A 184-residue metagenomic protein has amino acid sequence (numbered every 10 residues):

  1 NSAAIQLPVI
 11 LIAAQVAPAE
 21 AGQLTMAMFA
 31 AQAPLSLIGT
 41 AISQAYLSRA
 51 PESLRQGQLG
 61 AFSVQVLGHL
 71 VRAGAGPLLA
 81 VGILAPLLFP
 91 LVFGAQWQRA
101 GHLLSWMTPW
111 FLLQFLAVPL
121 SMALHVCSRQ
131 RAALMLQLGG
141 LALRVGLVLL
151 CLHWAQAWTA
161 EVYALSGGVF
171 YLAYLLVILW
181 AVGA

Functional and structural regions predicted by a protein language model:
L11-Q32, Q98-G101: Interfacial/gating helices of multi-pass transporter permease domains
Q15-P18, S53, V126-C127, H153-A157: Helix-loop interface residues and adjacent transmembrane-helix termini in multi-pass membrane transporters, primarily
T25-M28, L70, L104-M107, F111 (+2 more regions): Residue-level recognition of transmembrane alpha-helices in multi-pass small-molecule transporters/permeases
A27, A31-Q56, A123-V126: Helix-loop junctions and terminal segments of transmembrane helices in multi-pass membrane transport/translocation
R49-A80, V182: Membrane-water interface segments that mark the loop-to-transmembrane alpha-helix transition
G60, V64, I83-L112: Interfacial segments at transmembrane-helix termini and the short loops linking adjacent helices
P109-G139, I178: Membrane-interface junctions at transmembrane-helix termini in multi-pass inner-membrane proteins
S128-R131, L141-A184: Membrane-interface helix-loop junctions in multi-pass transport and translocation proteins
